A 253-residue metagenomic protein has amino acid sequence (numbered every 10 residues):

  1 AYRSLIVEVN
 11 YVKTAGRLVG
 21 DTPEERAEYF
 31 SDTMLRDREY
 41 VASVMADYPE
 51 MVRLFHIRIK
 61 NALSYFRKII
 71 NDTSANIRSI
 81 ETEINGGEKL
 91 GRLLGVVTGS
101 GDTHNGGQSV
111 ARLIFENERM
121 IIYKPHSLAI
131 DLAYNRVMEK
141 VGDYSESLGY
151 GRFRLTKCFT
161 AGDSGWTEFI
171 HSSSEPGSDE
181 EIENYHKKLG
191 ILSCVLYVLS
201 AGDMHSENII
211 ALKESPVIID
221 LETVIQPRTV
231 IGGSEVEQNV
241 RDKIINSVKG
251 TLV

Functional and structural regions predicted by a protein language model:
A1-A201, S206, S215-V217: Conserved ATP-binding subdomain of kinase catalytic cores across diverse folds
E175, S200, H205-V253: Catalytic activation segment of kinase domains across protein kinase-like and atypical kinase folds
